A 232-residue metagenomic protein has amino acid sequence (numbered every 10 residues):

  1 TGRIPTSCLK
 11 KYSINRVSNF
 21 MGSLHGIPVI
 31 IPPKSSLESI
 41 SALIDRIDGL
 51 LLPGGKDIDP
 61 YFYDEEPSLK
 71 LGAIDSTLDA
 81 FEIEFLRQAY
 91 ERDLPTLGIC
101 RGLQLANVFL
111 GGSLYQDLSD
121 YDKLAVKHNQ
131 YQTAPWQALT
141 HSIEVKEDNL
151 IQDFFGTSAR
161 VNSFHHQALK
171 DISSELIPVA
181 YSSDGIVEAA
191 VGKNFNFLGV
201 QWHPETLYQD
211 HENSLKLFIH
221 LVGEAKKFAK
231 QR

Functional and structural regions predicted by a protein language model:
T1-L97, V108, Y115, S119-L150 (+6 more regions): N-terminal beta1-alpha1 cap of cysteine-dependent amidohydrolase-like domains
C100: Conserved G/P- and acidic residue-centered "switch" motifs that form tight phosphate/ATP-binding loops in soluble
L103-A106: Hydrophobic, aromatic-enriched interface-forming segments
